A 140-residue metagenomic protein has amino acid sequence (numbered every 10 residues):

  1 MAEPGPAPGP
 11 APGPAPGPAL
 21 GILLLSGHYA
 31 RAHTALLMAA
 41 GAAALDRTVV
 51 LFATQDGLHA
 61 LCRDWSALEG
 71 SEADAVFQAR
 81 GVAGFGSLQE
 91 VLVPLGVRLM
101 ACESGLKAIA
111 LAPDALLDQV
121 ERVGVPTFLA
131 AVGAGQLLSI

Functional and structural regions predicted by a protein language model:
M1-G17: Intrinsically disordered, low-complexity terminal tails and inter-domain linkers enriched for S/T/G/P/D/E
L20-H33: Short, glycine-rich nucleotide/cofactor-binding loops
H33-L45, L51: Histidine-anchored nucleotide/phosphate-binding helix
M38-G41, V91, F128: Hydrophobic/aromatic ligand-binding patch that stacks against planar heteroaromatic rings of cofactors or nucleotides
V49-Q55, L99-E103: Short internal beta-strands
L58-G70: N-terminal beta-loop-helix "entrance" segment that forms/cooperates in small-molecule cofactor or anionic ligand
E69-M100: A glycine-rich helix N-cap at a beta->alpha junction
R98-G133, S139: N-terminal glycine-rich phosphate/adenylate-binding segment common to multiple enzyme folds
